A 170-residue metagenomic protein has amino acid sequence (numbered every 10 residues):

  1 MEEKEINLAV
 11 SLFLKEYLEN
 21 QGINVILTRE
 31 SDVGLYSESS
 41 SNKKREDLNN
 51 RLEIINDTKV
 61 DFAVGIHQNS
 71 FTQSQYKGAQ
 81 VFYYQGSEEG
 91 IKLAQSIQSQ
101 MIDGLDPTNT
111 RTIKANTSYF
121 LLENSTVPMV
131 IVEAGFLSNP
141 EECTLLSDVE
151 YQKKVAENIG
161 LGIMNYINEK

Functional and structural regions predicted by a protein language model:
M1-K92: Catalytic-core regions of hydrolytic enzymes
L8-K15, N49-L52, I91-Q98, Y119 (+3 more regions): Extracytoplasmic/secreted envelope proteins and their assembly/folding machinery, especially bacterial periplasmic
E19, I102-D106, M164, N168: A general structural signal for alpha-helical elements within enzymatic catalytic domains
G34, D103, L137-S138: Active-site/binding-pocket entry motifs
R45-E46, F82-Q85, S99-D103, V149-K153: Short, low-complexity, polar/charged sequence segments that are solvent-exposed and flexible
T58, G65, T72, T110-K170: Active-site-adjacent mobile loop/cap segments within catalytic or ligand-binding domains
E88-A115: Active-site-adjacent substrate-binding region of metalloamidase/peptidase-like peptide-processing proteins
